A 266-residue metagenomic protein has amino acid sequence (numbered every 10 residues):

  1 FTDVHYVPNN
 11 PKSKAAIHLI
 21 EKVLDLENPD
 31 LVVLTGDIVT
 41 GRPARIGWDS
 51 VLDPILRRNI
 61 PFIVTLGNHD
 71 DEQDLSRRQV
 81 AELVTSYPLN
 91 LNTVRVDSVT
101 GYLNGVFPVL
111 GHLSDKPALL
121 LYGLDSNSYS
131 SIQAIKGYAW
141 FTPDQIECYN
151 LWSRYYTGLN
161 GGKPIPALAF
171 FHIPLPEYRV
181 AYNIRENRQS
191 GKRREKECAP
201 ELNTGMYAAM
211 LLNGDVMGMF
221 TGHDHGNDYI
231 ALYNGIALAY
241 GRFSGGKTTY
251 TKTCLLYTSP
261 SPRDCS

Functional and structural regions predicted by a protein language model:
F1-P8, A118-S128, F170, A237-F243: Active-site-proximal beta-strand elements of phosphoester/diester hydrolases
F1-S50, P54: N-terminal active-site segment of His-dependent metallophosphoesterases
V7-P8, T40-P43, V64-S76, Y129-I132 (+3 more regions): Active-site environment of divalent metal-dependent phosphoester hydrolases
L31, I132-G137, A181-E201: A solvent-exposed, charged loop/short amphipathic helix patch at secondary-structure junctions
L31-T35, T40, F62-L66, L121-G123 (+3 more regions): Structural recognition of the beta-strand scaffold that forms the well-ordered cores of secreted hydrolase catalytic
D49-G162: Extended active-site neighborhood of metal-dependent phosphoesterases/phosphodiesterases
N187-L256: Conserved beta-sheet core of the metallophosphoesterase superfamily
Y257-C265: Single conserved hydrophobic/aromatic residue that forms the stacking wall/gate of nucleotide- or nucleobase-binding
